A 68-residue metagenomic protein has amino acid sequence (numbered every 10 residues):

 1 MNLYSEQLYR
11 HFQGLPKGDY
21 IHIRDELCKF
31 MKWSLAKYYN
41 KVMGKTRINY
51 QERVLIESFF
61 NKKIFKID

Functional and structural regions predicted by a protein language model:
M1-E26: A short, Lys/Arg-rich alpha-helix, primarily the initiator
M1-S5, S34, D68: Charged, low-complexity, helix/coiled-coil-prone segments
I21-D25, A36, V54: Residues within the helices of the helix-turn-helix
L27-C28, E57: The alpha-helix within a helix-turn-helix
K29-K32, N61: Central "turn" residue of the DNA-binding helix-turn-helix
W33-I48: Recognition helix of helix-turn-helix/homeodomain-like DNA-binding domains that insert into the DNA major groove
Q51-I67: DNA major-groove recognition helix of helix-turn-helix/homeodomain DNA-binding modules
